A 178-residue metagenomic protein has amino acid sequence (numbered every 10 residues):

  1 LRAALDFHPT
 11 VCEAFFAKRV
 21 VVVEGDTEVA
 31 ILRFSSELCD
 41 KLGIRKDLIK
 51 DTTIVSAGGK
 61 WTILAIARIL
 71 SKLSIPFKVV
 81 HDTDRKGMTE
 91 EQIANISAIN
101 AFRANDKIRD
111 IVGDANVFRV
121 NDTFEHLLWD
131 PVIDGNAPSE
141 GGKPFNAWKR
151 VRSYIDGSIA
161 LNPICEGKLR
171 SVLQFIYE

Functional and structural regions predicted by a protein language model:
A3-V22, D26-E178: Acidic, Mg2+-coordinating catalytic modules of nucleic-acid enzymes
